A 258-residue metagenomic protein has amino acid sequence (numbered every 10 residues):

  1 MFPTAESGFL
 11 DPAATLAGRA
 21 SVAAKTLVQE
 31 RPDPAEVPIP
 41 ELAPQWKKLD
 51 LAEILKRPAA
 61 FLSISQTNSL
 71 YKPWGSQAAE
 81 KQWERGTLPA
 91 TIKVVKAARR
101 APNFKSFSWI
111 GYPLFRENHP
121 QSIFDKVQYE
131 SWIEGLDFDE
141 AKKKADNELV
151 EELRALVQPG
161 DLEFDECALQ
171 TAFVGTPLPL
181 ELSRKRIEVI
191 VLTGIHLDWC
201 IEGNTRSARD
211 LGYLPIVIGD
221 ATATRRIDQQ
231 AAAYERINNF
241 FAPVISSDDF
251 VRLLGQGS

Functional and structural regions predicted by a protein language model:
F2-A60, T67, K96, R100-N103 (+1 more regions): Active-site-adjacent betaalpha module
T67-P73: Short acidic, Gly/Ser-rich segments with clustered Asp/Glu that frequently serve as metal-coordination loops in enzyme
Y71, E117, R226: Conserved protein kinase catalytic core
P73-W74, N118-D125, V150, G175: Short, conserved acidic/polar surface loops in the N-terminal third of protein domains
G75-E84: Short glycine-enriched, charge-decorated loop/helix-capping segments at active-site entrances that position
T87, T91, I201: Aromatic/hydrophobic pocket-lining residues that form the small-molecule binding cavity in soluble enzyme cores
A90-N118: Von Willebrand factor
F115-G135: Short, electropositive alpha-helical surface patch
